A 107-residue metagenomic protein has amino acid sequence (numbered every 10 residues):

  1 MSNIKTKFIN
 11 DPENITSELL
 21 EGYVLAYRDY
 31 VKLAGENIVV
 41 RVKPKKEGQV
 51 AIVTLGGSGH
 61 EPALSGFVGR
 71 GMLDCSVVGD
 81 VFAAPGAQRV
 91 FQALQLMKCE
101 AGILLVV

Functional and structural regions predicted by a protein language model:
M1-I4, E47-L55, L64-V77, K98: Gly-rich Lys/Arg/Thr-decorated short loops/hinges at beta-loop-alpha junctions or inter-strand turns that position
M1-I52: N-terminal amphipathic/basic leader segments beginning at the initiator methionine
I9-T16, L20, E61, S65 (+1 more regions): Generic structural signal for well-ordered, non-membrane alpha-helical segments in soluble metabolic enzymes
V40-K43, P62-G66: Short hydrophobic/aromatic-rich motifs at helix boundaries and adjacent loops
G57-P62, V107: Gly/Ser/Thr-rich loops at beta-strand to alpha-helix junctions that form or flank small-molecule/cofactor-binding
H60, F67-A101: Glycine-rich oxoanion-binding loops at beta->alpha junctions
A101-V107: A short, small-residue-rich loop immediately preceding and capping a beta-strand
